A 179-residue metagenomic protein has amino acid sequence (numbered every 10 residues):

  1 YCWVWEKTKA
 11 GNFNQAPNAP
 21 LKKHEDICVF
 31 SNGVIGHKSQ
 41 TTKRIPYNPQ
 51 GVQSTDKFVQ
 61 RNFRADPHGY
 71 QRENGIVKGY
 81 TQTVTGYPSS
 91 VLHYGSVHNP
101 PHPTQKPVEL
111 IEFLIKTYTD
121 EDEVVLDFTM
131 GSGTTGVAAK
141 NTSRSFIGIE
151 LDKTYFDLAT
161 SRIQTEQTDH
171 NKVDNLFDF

Functional and structural regions predicted by a protein language model:
Y1-I149, K153-L158: Core catalytic lobe of class I
T160, Q164-F179: S-adenosyl-L-methionine
